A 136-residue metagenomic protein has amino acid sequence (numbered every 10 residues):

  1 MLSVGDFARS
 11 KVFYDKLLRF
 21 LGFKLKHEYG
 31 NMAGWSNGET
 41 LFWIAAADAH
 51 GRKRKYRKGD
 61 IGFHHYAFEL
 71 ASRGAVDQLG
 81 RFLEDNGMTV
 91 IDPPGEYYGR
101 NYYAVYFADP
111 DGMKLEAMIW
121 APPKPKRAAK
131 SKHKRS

Functional and structural regions predicted by a protein language model:
M1-K11, Y66, A121-S136: N-terminal beta-strand motif that seeds the catalytic metal site of vicinal oxygen chelate
S3-A47: Core segments of cupin and vicinal oxygen chelate
V4-R9, A67-P110: Vicinal oxygen chelate
D48, A117-K124: Short beta->alpha transition motifs characteristic of CBS
H50-Y56: Short beta-strand/turn micro-motifs at beta-sheet edges
I61-H65: Short, solvent-exposed beta-strand edge segments and adjacent coil->beta transition regions
K114: Glycine-rich acetyl-CoA-binding "A-motif" of GNAT/NAT acetyltransferases
